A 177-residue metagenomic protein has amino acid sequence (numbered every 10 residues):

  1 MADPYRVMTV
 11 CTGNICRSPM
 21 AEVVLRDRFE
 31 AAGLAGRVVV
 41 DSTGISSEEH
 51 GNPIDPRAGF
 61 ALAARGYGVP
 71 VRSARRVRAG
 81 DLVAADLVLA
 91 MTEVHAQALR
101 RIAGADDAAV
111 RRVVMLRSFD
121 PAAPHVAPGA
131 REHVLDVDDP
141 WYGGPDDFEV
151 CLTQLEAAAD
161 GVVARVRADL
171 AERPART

Functional and structural regions predicted by a protein language model:
M1-A85, A164-P174: Conserved active-site segments centered on acidic
P4, L87, E93, Q97-T177: Phosphate-binding/catalytic loops
S18, M91-T92: Replace "coordinates the UDP/GDP/TDP-sugar" with "coordinates nucleotide-activated sugar donors
